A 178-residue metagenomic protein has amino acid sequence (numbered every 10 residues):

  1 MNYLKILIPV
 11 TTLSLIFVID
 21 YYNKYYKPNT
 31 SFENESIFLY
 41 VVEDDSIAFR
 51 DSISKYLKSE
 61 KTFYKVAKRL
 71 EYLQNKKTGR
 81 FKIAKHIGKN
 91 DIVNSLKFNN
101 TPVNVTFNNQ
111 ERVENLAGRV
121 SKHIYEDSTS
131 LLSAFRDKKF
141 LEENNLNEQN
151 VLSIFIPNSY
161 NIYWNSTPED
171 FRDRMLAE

Functional and structural regions predicted by a protein language model:
N2-E178: Conserved catalytic or metal-liganding residues and their short signature motifs at active sites of enzymes
